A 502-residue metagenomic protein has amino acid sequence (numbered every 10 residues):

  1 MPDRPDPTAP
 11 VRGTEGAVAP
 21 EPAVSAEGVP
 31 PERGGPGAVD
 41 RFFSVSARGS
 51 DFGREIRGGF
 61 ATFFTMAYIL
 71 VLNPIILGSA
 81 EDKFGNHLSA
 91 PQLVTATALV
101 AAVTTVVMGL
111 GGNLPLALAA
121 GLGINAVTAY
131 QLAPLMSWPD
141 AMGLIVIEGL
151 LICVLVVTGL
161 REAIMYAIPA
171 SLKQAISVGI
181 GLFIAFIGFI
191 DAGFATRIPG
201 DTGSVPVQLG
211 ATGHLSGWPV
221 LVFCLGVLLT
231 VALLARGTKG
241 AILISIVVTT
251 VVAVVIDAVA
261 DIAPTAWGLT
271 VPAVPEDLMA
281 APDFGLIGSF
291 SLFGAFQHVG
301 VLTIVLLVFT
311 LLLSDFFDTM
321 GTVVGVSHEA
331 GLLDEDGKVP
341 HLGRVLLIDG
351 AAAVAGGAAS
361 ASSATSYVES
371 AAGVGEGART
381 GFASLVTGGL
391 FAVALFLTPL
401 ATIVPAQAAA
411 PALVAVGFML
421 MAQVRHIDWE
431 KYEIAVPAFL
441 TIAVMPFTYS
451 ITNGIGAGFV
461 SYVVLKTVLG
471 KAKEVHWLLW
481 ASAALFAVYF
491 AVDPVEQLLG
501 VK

Functional and structural regions predicted by a protein language model:
M1-G35: Long, low-complexity, intrinsically disordered cytosolic termini of multi-pass membrane proteins
V24-Q92, Q208-A211, I246-G343, A487 (+1 more regions): Helix-loop-helix hairpins and the membrane-proximal interhelical loops of multi-pass alpha-helical transport proteins
P36-N73, V100-A101, G121-S177, G325-V424: Helix-loop-helix junctions within the multi-pass membrane cores of secondary transporters/permeases
R48-G59, N86-V94, A98, S137-A141 (+19 more regions): Hydrophobic, aromatic-rich alpha-helical transmembrane segments and their membrane-interface anchor motifs
I56, I76, I164, G240 (+3 more regions): Residue-level signature of catalytic and energy-coupling elements of molecular machines, predominantly ATP/GTP-dependent
F60-A67, V103-V106, L110, A185 (+5 more regions): Hydrophobic/aromatic residues within the transmembrane alpha-helices of Major Facilitator Superfamily
V100-L122: Juxtamembrane transmembrane-helix boundary signature
P134-V255, L385-K502: Membrane-embedded alpha-helical modules
